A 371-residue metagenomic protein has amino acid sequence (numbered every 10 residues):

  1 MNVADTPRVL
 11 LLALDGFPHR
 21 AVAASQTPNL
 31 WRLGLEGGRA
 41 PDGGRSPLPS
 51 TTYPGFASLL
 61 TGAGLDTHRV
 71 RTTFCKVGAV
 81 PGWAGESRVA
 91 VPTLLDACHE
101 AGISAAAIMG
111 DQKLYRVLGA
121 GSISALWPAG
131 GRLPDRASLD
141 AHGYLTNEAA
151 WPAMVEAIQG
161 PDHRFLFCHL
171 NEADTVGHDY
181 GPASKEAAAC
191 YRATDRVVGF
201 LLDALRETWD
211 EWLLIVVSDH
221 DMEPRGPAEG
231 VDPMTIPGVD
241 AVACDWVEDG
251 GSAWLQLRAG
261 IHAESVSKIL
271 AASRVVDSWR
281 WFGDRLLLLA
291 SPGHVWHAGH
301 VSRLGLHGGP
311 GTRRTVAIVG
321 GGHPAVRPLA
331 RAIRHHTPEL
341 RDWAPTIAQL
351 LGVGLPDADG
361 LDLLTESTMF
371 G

Functional and structural regions predicted by a protein language model:
N2-R8, P18-I103, I108-I123: Active-site nucleophile/metal-coordination loop of metallo-enzymes that catalyze phosphate/sulfate and related
L10-L14, N29-L30, A193-I236, L287-L289 (+1 more regions): Metal-dependent active-site segment of extracytoplasmic phospho-/sulfohydrolases and closely related
L11-A13, F165-H169, I215, I318: Structural motif
G55, L60, R116-G131, G226-P237: Aromatic- and acidic-residue-enriched segments that line the glycan-binding/catalytic groove of carbohydrate-active
R116-V117, D174-D179, G226, V326: Short acidic/His/Gly/Ser-rich catalytic and metal-binding motifs that mark active-site loops of diverse hydrolases
S124-V155, A188-R196, P233-E248: Acidic, His- and aromatic-enriched active-site or binding-groove loops in soluble protein domains that engage sugars
Y144-P161, L166, A173-L214, H262-R274: A long, amphipathic alpha-helix that forms part of the scaffold/cap immediately adjacent to metal-dependent active
C244-T346: Active-site neighborhoods of enzymes that stabilize oxyanions during catalysis
